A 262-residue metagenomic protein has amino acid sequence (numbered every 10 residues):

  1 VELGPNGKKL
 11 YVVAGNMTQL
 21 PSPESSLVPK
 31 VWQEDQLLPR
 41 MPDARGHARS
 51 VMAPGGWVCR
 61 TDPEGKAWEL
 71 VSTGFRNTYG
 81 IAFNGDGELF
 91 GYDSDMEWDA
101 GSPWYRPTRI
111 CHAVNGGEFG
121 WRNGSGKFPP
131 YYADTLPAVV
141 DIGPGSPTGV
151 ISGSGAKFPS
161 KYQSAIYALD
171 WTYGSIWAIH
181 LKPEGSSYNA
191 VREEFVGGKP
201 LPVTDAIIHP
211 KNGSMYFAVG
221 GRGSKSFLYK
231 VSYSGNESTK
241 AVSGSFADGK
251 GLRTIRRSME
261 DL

Functional and structural regions predicted by a protein language model:
V1-L262: Beta-propeller domains with acidic blade repeats across secreted/periplasmic ectodomains and cytosolic WD/CNH propellers
